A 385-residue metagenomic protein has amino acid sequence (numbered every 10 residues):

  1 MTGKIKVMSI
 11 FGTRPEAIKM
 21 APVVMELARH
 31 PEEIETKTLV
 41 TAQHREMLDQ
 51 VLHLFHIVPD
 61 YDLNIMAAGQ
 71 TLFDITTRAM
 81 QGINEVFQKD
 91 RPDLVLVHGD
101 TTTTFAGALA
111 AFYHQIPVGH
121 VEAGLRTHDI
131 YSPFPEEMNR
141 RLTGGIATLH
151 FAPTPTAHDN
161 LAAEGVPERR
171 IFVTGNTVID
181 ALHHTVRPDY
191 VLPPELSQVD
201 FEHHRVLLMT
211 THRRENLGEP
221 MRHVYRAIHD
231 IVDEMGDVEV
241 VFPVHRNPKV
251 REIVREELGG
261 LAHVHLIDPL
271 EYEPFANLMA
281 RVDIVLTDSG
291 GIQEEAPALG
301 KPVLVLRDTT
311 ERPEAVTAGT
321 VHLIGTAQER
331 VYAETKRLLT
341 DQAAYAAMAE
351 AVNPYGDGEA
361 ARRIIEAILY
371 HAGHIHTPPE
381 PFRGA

Functional and structural regions predicted by a protein language model:
E32-R78, G82: Conserved nucleotide-sugar phosphate-binding/catalytic loop shared by glycosyltransferases and other
L39-T41, R45-E46, I146-E219, I324 (+1 more regions): A nucleotide-sugar donor-handling region in carbohydrate enzymes
V51, Q70, Y190-R281, F382: Donor-nucleotide binding loops and adjacent catalytic segments primarily of GT-B fold Leloir glycosyltransferases
V97-H98, H120, H150, N277-V316: A donor-sugar binding/catalytic signature common to diverse glycosyltransferases and related nucleotide-sugar
H120-F134, T148: A short, histidine- and acid-enriched strand-loop-helix "catalytic/donor-clamping" loop that lines the nucleotide-sugar
E136-L149: Membrane-proximal helix-turn-helix segments that form the acceptor-binding/catalytic region of lipid-linked
R312-R337, A344, M348-G358: Change "using UDP/GDP/dTDP sugars" to "using nucleotide sugars
T340-A385: C-terminal amphipathic helix plus adjacent low-complexity, charged tail appended to glycosyltransferase catalytic
